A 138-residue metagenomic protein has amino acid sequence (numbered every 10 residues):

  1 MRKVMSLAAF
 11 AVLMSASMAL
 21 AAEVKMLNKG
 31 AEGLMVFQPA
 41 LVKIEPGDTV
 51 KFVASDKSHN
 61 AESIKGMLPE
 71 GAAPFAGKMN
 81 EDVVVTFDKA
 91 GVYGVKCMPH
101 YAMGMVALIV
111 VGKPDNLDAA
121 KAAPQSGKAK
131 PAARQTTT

Functional and structural regions predicted by a protein language model:
M1-L7: Bacterial N-terminal signal peptides that target proteins for export
A8-A16: Bacterial N-terminal signal peptides
L20-T138: Extracytoplasmic copper-binding redox domains, predominantly the cupredoxin/blue-copper superfamily
